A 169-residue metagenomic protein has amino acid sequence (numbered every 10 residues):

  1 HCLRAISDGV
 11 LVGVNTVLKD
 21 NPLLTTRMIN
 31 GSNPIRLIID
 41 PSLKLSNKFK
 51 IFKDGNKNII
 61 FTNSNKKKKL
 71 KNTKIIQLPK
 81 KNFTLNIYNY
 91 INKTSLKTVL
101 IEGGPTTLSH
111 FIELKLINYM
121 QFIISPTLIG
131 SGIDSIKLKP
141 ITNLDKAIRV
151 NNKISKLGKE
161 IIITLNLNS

Functional and structural regions predicted by a protein language model:
H1-S169: Enzymes that bind and transform nitrogen-containing heteroaromatic metabolites
